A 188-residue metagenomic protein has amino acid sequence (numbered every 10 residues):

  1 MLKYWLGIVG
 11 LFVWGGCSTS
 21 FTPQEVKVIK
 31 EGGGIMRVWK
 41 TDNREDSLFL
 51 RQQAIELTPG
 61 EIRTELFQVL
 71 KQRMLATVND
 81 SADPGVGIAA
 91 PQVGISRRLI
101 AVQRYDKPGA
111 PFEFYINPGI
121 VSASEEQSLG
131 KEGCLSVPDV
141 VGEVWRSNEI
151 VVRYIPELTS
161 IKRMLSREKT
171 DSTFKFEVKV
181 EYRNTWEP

Functional and structural regions predicted by a protein language model:
M1-P23: Bacterial Sec-dependent N-terminal signal peptides
C17-P188: Positively charged
